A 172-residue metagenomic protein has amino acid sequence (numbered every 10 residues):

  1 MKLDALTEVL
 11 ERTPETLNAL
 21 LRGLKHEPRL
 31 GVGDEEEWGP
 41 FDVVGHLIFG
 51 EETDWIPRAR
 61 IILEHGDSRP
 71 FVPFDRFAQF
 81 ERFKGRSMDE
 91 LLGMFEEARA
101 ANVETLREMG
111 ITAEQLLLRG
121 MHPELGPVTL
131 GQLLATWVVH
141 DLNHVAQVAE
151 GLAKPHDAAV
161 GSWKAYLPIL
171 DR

Functional and structural regions predicted by a protein language model:
M1-P28, F49-I61: Alpha-helical bundle segments that constitute or directly flank the non-heme di-iron/ferroxidase center
K2-D4, E15-L17, V32-D34, H65-G66 (+2 more regions): N-terminal start-of-chain detector that recognizes signal peptides and the immediate post-cleavage beginning
L3-E11, E37, F41, M88-L92 (+1 more regions): Amphipathic, non-membrane alpha-helical segments in soluble helical-bundle scaffolds
L6-V9, L21-G23, G66-D67, F83-K84 (+1 more regions): Short acidic/polar alpha-helix capping motifs at helix-coil junctions
T7, N18-L21, V44, I48 (+6 more regions): Non-transmembrane alpha-helical segments in soluble domains of secreted/periplasmic/extracellular proteins
L10, P14, R99, D141: Short amphipathic alpha-helical/adjacent loop interface patches that line ligand and macromolecule-binding sites
E27-F74, L117-R172: Short, contiguous alpha-helical
R76-L118, V128, Q132-H140, Q147: Acidic/histidine-rich alpha-helical segments that form the ligand environment of transition-metal centers
